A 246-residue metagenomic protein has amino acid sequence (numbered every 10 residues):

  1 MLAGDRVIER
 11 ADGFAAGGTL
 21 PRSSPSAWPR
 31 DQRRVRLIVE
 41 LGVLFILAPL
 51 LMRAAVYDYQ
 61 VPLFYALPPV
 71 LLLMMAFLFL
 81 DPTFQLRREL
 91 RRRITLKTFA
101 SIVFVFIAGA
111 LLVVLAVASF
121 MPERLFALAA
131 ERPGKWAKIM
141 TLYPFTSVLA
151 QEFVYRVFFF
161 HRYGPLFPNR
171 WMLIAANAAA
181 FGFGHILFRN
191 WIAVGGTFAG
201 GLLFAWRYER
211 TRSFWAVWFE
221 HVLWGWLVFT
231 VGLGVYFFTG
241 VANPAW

Functional and structural regions predicted by a protein language model:
F14, R22, S26-Q85: Alpha-helical transmembrane segments in multi-pass membrane proteins
I38, V61, R132-W136, F167-M172 (+2 more regions): Membrane-helix interface segments
A54-Q60, G184-I192: Membrane-interface helix caps and helix-loop-helix hairpins in membrane proteins
Y65-L73, A137-L142, V154, G195-L203: Membrane-embedded alpha-helical segments of multi-pass membrane proteins, especially the transmembrane helices
L86-S147, F160, G164-L166, F238-N243: Juxtamembrane helix-loop-helix connectors linking adjacent transmembrane helices in multi-pass membrane enzymes
G109-V113, R170-H185, G201: Small-polar-interrupted transmembrane alpha-helices in polytopic inner-membrane proteins
F153-A176, E209-S213: Membrane-interface helix/loop boundary segments of multi-pass membrane proteins
A193-W246: Functionally important transmembrane alpha-helices
